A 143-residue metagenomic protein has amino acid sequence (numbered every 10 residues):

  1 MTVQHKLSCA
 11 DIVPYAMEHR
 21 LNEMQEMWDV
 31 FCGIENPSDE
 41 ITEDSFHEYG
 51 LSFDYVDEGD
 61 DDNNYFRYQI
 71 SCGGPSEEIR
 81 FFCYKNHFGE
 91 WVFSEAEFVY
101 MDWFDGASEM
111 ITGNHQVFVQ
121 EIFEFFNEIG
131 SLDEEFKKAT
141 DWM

Functional and structural regions predicted by a protein language model:
M1, D39-I41, G130, F136: Lipid interaction determinants
T2-A10, T140-M143: Elongated scaffolding segments in large macromolecular assemblies, built predominantly from amphipathic alpha-helices
K6-L7, I12-I41: Long, charge-rich alpha-helical interaction segments
H19-R20, G33-P37, G50, G89 (+2 more regions): Short, flexible coil/linker elements and helix-boundary hinge sites characteristic of intrinsically disordered
L21, T42, F46-E48, D61 (+2 more regions): Intrinsically disordered, low-complexity regions enriched in Ser/Pro/Gly/Gln/His and often acidic
E43-E90: Amphipathic, interaction-prone secondary-structure segments
H87-M143: Polybasic, proline/glycine-rich intrinsically disordered low-complexity segments
